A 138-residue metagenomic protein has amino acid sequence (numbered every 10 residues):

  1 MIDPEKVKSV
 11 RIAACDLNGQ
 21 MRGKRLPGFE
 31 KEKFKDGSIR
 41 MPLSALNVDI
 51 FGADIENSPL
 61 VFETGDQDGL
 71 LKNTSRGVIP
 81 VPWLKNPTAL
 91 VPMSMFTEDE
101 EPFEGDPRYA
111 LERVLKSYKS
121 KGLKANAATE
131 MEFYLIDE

Functional and structural regions predicted by a protein language model:
M1-E138: ATP/Mg2+-dependent ligation/transfer catalytic cores
